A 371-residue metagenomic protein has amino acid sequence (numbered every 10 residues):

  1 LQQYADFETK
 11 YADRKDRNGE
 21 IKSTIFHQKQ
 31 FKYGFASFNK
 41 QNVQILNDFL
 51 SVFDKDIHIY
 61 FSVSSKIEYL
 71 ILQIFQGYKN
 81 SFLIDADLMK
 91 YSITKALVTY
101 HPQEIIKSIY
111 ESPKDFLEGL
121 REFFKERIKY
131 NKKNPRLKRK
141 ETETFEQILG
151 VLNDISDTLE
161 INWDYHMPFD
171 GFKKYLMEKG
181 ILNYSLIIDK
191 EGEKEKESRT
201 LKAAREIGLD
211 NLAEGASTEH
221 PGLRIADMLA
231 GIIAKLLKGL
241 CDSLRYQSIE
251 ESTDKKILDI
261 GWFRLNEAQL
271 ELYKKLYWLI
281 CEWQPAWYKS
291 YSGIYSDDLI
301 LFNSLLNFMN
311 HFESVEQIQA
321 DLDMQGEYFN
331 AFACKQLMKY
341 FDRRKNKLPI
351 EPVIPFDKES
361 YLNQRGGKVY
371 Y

Functional and structural regions predicted by a protein language model:
L1-F38, Q44-S62, G367-Y371: An N-terminal structural lobe/cap that precedes and organizes the functional/catalytic core across diverse proteins
D16-N39, I260-E282: Charged/polar, low-hydrophobicity segments characteristic of intrinsically disordered regions and flexible loops
N42-V43, G222: A structural signal for well-ordered alpha-helical scaffolds and beta->alpha junctions
F53-Y371: Charge-dense, low-complexity intrinsically disordered regions
